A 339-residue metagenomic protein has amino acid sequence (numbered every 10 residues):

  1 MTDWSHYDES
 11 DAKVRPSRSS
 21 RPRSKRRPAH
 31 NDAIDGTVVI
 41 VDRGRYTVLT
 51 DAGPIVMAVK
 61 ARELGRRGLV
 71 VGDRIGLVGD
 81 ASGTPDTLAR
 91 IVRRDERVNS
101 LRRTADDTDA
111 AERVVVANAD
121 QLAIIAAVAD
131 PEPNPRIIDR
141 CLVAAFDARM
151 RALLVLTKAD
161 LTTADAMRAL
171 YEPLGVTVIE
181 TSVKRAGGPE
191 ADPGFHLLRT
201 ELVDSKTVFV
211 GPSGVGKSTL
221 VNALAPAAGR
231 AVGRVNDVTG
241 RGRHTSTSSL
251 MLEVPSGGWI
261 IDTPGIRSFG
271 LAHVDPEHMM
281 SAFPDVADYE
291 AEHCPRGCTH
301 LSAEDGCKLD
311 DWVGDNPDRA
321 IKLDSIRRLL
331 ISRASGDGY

Functional and structural regions predicted by a protein language model:
M1-H30: OB/S1-fold single-stranded nucleic-acid-binding modules and their adjacent gly/ser/pro-rich low-complexity linkers
T2-Y7, A29-D32, K60, R66-S82 (+7 more regions): Helix-rich effector regions associated with P-loop NTPase G domains
N31-D42: Structural detector for short beta-strands of small beta-barrel domains
G44-V48: Short aromatic-glycine-enriched beta-strand elements
P54-A61: A short macromolecule-binding patch
A111-Q121, I125-I179: Phosphate-binding glycine-rich loops and their immediate beta-loop-alpha structural context
R151, K158-V215: Canonical P-loop GTPase G-domain recognition
K217-G233: A conserved segment at the C-terminal end of the G1
